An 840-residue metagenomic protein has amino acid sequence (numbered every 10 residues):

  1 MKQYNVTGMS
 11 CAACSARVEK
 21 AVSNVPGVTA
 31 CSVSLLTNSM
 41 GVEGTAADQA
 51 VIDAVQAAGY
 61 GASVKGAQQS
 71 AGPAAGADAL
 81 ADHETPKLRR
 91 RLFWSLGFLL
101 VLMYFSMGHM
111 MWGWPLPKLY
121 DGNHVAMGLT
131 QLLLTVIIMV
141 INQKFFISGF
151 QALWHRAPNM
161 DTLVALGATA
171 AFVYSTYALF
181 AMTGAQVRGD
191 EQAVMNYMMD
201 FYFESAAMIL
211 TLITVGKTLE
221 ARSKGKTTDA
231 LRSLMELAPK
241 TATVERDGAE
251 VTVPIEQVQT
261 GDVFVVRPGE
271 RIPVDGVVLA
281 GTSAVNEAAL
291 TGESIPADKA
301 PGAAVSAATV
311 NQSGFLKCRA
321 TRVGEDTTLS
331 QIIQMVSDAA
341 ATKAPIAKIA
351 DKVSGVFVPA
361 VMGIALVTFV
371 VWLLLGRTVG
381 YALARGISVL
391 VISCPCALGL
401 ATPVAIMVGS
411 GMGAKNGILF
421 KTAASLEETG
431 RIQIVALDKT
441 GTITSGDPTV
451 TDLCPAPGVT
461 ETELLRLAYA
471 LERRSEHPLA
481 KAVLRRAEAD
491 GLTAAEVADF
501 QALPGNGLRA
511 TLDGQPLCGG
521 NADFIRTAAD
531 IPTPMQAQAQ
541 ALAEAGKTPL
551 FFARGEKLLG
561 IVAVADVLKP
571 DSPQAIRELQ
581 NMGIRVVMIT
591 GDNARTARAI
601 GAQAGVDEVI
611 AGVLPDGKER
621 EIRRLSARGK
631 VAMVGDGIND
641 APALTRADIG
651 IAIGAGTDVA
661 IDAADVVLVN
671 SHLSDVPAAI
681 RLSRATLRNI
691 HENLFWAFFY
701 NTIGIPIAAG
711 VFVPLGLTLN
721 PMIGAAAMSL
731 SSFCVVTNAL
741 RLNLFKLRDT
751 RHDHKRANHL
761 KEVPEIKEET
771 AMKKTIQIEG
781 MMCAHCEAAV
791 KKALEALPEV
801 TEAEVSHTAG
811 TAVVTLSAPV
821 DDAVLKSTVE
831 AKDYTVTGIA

Functional and structural regions predicted by a protein language model:
M1-G128, K224, S233, A249-T252 (+3 more regions): Flexible metal-binding regulatory segments at protein termini and peripheral loops
A16, P268, I432, L512-G514 (+2 more regions): Conserved ATP-binding TGD loop and adjacent catalytic N/P-domain core of P-type ATPases
P26-E43, D48-Q49, D53, F201 (+3 more regions): Conserved cytosolic catalytic loops of P-type ATPases
T85-T241, K352, L453, P721: Transmembrane helix-loop-helix hairpins at the membrane interface
R90, W94, T309, G430-E476 (+3 more regions): ATP-driven catalytic headpiece of P-type ATPases
M111-V125, W154, V173, M412 (+8 more regions): Membrane-embedded alpha-helical bundles of multi-pass transporters
M182-A185, E191-Q192, A207-P268, K299 (+6 more regions): Juxtamembrane coupling segments of multi-pass membrane pumps/enzymes
L290, I349, A384, A397-L471 (+4 more regions): Conserved catalytic phosphorylation-site environment of P-type ATPases
